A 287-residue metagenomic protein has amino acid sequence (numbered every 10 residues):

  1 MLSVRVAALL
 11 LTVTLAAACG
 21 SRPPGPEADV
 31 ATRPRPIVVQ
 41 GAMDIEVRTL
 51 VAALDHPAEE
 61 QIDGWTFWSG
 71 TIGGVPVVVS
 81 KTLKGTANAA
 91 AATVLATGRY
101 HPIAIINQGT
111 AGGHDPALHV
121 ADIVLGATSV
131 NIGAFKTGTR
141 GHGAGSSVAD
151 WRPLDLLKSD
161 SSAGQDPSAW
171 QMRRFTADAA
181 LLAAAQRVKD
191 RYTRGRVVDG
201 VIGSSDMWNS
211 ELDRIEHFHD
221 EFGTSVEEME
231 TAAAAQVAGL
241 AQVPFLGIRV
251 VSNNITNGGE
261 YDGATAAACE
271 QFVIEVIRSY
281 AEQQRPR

Functional and structural regions predicted by a protein language model:
M1-A8: Bacterial N-terminal signal peptides that target proteins for export
L15-A18: C-terminal motif of bacterial Sec signal peptides marking the signal peptidase cleavage site
G20-R22: Bacterial signal peptide processing site
V30-V94: N-terminal short beta-loop-beta anion/metal-coordinating cradle
H101-I103: Proline-aspartate-enriched helix->loop->beta-strand connector
D115-H219: Mid-sequence, gly/pro-rich, charge-dense loop/helix-turn segments that line enzyme active sites
S204-G247, I255-T256: A C-terminal functional module that forms or caps the active site or interfaces directly with catalytic machinery
I255-R287: His/Asp/Glu-rich mid-to-C-terminal helical/loop segments that flank catalytic regions of hydrolases
